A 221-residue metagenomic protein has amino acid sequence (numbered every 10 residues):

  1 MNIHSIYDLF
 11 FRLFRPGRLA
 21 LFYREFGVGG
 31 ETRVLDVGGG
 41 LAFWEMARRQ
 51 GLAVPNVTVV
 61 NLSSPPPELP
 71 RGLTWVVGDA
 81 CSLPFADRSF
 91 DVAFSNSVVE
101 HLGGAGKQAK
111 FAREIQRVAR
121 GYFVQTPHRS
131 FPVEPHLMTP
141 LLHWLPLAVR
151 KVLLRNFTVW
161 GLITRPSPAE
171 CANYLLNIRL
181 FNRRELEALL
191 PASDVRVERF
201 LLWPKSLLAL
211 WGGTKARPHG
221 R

Functional and structural regions predicted by a protein language model:
M1-G27: Class I SAM-dependent methyltransferase Rossmann-like catalytic core, especially the SAM/SAH-binding loop
I6-R12, A169-N177: Active-site rim elements
F26, T32-F131, G212: Conserved SAM-binding loop
G121-L153: Conserved class I S-adenosyl-L-methionine
L137-P140, T158-Y174: Short, glycine-/aromatic-enriched active-site segment of Class I SAM-dependent methyltransferases
N173-S193: Short alpha-helix
S193-W203: Conserved S-adenosyl-L-methionine
A216-R217, R221: Short, low-complexity intrinsically disordered segments enriched in A/P/G/S/L with frequent Arg, especially at protein
